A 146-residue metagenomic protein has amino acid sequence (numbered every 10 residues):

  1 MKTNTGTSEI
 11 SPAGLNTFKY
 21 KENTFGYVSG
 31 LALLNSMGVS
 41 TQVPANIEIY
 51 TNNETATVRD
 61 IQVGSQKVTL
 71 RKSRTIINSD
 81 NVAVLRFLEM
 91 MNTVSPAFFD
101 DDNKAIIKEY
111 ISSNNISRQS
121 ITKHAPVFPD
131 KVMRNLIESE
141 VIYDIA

Functional and structural regions predicted by a protein language model:
M1, E22-T57, Q62: Short gly/ser-rich loop at a beta-strand->alpha-helix junction or flexible surface loop bordering the NTP-binding
M1-K19: Short beta-edge/loop segments at beta->alpha junctions of small alpha/beta modules that act as binding/recognition
N4, N16, N23, N35 (+7 more regions): Detector for Asparagine
E9-S11, S29, S117-R118: A diffuse structural propensity rather than consistent per-protein peaks
T17-F18, F25, S29-A32, M90 (+1 more regions): Positively charged, aromatic-accented nucleic-acid-binding surfaces
T41-V43, Q62-S65, V82-L85, D102: Surface-exposed beta-strand edges and their flanking turn/coil or helix-capping segments
G64-K72: A short, charged helix-loop
R71-A146: Hydrophobic alpha-helical interaction segments
